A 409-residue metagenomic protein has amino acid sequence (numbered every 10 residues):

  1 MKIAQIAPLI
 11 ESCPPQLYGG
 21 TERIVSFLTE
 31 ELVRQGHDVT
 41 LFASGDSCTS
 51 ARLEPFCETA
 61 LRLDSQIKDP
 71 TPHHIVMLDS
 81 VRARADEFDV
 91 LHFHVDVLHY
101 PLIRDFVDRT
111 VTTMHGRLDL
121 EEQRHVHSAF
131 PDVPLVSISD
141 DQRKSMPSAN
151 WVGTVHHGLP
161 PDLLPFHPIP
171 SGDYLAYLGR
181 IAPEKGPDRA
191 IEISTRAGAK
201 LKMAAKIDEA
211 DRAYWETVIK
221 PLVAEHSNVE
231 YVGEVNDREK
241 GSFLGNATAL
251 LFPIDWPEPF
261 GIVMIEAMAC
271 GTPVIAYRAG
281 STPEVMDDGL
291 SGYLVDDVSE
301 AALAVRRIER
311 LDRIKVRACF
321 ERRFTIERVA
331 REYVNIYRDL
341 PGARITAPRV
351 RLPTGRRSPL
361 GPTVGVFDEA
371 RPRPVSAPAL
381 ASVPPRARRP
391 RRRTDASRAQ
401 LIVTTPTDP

Functional and structural regions predicted by a protein language model:
M1-P372, S376, L380, P385-R393 (+3 more regions): Catalytic cores of nucleotide-sugar-dependent glycosyltransferases that transfer UDP/GDP/TDP-activated
